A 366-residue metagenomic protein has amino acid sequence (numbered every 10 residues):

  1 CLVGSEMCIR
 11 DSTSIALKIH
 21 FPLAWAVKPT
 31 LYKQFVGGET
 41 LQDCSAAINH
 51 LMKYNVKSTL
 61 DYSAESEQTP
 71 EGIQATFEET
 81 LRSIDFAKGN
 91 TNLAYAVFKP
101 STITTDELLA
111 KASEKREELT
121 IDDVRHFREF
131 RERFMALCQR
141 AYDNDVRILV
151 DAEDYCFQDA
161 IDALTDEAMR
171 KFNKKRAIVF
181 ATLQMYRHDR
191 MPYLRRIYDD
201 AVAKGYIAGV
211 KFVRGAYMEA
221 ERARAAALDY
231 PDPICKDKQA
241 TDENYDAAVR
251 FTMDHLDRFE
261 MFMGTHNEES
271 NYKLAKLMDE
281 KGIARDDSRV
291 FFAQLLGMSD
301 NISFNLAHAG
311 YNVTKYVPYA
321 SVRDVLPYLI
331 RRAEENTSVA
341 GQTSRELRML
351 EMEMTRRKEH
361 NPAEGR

Functional and structural regions predicted by a protein language model:
S5-E6, R10-R366: Positively charged, amphipathic and often flexible ligand-engagement surfaces
